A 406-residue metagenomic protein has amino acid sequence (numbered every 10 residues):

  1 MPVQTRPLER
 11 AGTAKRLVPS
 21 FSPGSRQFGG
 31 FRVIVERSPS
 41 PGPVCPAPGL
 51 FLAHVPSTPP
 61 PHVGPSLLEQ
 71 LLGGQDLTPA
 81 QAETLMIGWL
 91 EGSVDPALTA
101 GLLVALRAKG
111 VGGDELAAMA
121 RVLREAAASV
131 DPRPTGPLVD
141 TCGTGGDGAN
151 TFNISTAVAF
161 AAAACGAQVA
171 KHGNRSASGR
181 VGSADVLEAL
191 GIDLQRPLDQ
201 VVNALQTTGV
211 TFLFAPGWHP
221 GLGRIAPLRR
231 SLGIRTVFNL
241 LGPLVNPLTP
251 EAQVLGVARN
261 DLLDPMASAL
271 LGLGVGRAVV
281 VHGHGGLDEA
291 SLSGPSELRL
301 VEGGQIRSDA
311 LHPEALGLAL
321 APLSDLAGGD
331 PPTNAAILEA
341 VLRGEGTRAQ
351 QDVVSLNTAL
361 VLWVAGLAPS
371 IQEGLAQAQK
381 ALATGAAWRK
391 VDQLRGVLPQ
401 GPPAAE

Functional and structural regions predicted by a protein language model:
P2-P19: Extreme N-terminal basic, low-complexity initiation segments that serve as generic localization/processing leaders
T58-Q70, L77, E125-A128, T151 (+3 more regions): Glycine-rich anion-binding loops and their surrounding alpha/beta cores
P61-H62, L71-A117, R124-R133, V353: N-terminal glycine-rich anion-binding loops that anchor highly charged ligand groups
G110-K171: Active-site cofactor/substrate anionic-group-binding motifs, chiefly glycine- and Lys/Arg-rich phosphate-binding loops
D147-A159, H172, A177-V181, L222 (+2 more regions): Short glycine/serine/threonine-rich phosphate/pyrophosphate-binding segments that cradle anionic phosphate groups
S176-I192: Active-site-proximal loop->helix
